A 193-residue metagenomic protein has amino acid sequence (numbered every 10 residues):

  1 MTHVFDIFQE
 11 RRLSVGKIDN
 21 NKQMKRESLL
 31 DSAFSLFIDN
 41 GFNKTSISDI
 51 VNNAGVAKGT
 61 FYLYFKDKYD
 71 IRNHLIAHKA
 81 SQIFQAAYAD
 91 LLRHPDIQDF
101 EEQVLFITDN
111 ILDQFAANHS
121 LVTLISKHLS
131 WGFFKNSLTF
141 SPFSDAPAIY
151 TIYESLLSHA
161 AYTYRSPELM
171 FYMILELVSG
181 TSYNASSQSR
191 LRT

Functional and structural regions predicted by a protein language model:
M1-M24: N-terminal intrinsically disordered/low-complexity leader segments
E27-L36, F106, N110: Pre-recognition alpha-helix immediately N-terminal to the DNA-recognition helix within helix-turn-helix or winged-helix
S28, L36-D70, H74: Helix-turn-helix
F65, R72-Q82, A86, I125: Alpha-helical DNA-contacting segments of helix-turn-helix folds
H74, A89-A117, I174: Hydrophobic alpha-helical connector segments
Q85, Q114, F133-A161, E168-Y172: Amphipathic alpha-helical packing segments from all-alpha helical-bundle domains
E102, F106, N110-N136, Y183-Q188: Amphipathic alpha-helical segments used for helix-helix packing
T123, L157-T193: Hydrophobic/aromatic-rich alpha-helical bundle segments in the mid-to-C-terminal region
